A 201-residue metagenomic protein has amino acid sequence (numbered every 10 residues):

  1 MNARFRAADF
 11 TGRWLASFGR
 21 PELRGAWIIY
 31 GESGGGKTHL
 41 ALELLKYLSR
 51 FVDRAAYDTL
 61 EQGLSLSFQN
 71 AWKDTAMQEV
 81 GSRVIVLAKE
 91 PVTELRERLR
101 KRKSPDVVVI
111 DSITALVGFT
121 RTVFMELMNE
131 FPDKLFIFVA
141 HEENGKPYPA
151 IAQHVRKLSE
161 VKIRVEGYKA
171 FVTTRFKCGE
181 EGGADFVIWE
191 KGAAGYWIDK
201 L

Functional and structural regions predicted by a protein language model:
F5-P21: Pre-Walker A adenine-sensing motif
E22-T93: Conserved P-loop
R24, V52, P105, D133 (+1 more regions): Short, well-ordered alpha-helix to beta-strand connector turns
G31, L60, D111-T114, H141: Structural motif
G36-L40, V117-T122, P147-Y148: Active-site-adjacent loop/helix micro-motif of nuclease/hydrolase catalytic cores
S67-A71, V123-E126, H154-L158: Alpha-helical scaffold elements adjacent to nucleotide-binding pockets in ATP/GTP-utilizing enzyme cores
V86-V139: Phosphate-binding/switch loop-helix module in NTP-utilizing enzymes
N129-L201: Phosphate-binding/switch region of NTP-binding enzymes
